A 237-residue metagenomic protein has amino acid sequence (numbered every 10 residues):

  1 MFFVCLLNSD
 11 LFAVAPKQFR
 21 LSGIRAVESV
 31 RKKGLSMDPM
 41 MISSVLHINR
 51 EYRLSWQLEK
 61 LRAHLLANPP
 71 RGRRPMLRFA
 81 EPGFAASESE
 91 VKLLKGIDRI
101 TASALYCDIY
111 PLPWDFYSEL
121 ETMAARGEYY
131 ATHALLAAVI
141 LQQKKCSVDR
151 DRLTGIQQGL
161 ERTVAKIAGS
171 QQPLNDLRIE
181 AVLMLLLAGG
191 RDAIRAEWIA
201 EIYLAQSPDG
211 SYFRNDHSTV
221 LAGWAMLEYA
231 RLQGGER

Functional and structural regions predicted by a protein language model:
M1-C5: Bacterial N-terminal signal peptides
L6-R237: Preference for long, amphipathic alpha-helical scaffolds in soluble/luminal domains and all-alpha bundles
